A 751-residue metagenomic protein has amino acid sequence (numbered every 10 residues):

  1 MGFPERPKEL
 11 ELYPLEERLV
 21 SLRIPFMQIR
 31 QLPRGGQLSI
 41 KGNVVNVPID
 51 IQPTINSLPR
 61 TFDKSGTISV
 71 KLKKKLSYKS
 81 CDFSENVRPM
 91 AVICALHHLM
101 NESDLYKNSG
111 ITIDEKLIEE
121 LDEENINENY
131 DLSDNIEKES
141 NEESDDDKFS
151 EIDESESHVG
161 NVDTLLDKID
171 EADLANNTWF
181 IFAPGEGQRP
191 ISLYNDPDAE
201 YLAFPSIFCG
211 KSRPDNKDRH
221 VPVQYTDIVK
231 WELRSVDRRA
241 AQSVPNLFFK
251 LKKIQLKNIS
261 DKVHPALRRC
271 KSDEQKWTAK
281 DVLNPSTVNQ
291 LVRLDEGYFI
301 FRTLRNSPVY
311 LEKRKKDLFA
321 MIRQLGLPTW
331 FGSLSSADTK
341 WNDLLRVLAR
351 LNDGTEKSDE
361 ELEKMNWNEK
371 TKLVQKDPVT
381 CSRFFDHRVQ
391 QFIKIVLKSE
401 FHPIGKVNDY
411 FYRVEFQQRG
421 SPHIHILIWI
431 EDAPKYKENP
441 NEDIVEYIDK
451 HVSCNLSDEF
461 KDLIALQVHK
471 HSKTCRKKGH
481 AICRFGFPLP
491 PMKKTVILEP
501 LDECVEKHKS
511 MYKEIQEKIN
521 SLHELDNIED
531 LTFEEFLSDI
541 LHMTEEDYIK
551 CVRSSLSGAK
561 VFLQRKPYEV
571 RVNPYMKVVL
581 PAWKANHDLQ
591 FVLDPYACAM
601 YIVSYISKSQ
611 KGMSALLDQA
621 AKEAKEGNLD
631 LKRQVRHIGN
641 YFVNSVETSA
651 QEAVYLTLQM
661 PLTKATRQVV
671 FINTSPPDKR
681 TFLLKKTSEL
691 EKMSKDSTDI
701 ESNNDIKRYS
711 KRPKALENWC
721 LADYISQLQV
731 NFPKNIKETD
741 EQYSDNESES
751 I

Functional and structural regions predicted by a protein language model:
M1-D218, V236-K253, I482, F487-T495 (+2 more regions): Noncatalytic nucleic-acid binding interfaces
P14-L15, Q31-R34, I55-N56, I191-N195 (+6 more regions): Eukaryotic intrinsically disordered and solvent-exposed regulatory patches
P25-I29, P184-P190, E296, I300-D317 (+2 more regions): Eukaryotic beta-rich interaction modules
P59-K73, R213, F319-L325, S333-L362: Reverse-transcriptase-like RNA-dependent polymerase core
E143-P184, N258-V309, D359-E360, K494-R571 (+1 more regions): Long, low-complexity, polar/charged, intrinsically disordered or flexibly structured peripheral segments
A172-N195, A203-P205, G210, N216-P328 (+2 more regions): Long, contiguous juxta-domain segments that are non-catalytic but functionally important
N342, A349-K376, F384, R388 (+1 more regions): Conserved His + Asp/Glu catalytic blocks
